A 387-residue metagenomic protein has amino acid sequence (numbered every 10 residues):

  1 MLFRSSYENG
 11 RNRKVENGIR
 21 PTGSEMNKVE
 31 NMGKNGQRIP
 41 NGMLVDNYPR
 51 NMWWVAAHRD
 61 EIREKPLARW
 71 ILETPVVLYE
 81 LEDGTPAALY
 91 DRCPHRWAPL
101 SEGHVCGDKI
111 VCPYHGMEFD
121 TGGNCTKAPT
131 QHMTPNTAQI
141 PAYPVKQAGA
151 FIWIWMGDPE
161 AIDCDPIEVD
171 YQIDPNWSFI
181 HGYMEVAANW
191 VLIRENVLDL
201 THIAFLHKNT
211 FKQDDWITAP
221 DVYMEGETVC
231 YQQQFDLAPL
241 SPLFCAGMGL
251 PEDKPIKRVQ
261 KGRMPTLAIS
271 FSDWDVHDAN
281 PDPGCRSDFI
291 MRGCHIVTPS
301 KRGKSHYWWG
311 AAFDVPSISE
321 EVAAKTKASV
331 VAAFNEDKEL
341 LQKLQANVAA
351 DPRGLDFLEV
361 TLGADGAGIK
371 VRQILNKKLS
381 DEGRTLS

Functional and structural regions predicted by a protein language model:
M1-L2: Short, small-residue-biased leader/transition segments that mark boundaries at the very start of proteins
S5, R59, R96, A148 (+3 more regions): Generic structural signal for bulky hydrophobic/aromatic residues embedded in well-ordered secondary structure
S5-S6, S24: Serine residues within intrinsically disordered or low-complexity segments
E8, V15-E16: Acidic, Ala/Val/Gly-enriched low-complexity intrinsically disordered segments
N12, I19-N27, N31-G36, N41-Y48 (+2 more regions): Rieske [2Fe-2S] iron-sulfur-binding domain
G18-R20, T85, E160-S387: C-terminal catalytic domain of Rieske-type non-heme iron oxygenases
